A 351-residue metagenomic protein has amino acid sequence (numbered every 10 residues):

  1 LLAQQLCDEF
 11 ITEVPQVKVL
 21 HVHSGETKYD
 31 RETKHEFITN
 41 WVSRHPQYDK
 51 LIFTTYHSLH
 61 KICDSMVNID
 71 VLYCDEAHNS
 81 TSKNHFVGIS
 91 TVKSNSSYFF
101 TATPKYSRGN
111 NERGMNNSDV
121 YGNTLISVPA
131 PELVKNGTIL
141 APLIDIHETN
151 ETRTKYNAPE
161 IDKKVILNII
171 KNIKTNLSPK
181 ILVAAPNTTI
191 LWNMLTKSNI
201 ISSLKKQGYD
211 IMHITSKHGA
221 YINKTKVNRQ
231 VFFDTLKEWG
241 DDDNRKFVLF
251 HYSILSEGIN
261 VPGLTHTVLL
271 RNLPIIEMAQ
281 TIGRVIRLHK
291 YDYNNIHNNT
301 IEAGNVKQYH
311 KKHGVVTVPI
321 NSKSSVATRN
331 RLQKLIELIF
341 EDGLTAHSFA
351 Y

Functional and structural regions predicted by a protein language model:
L1-T12, H21, E26, P186-W192: Conserved Walker A/P-loop ATP-binding site and its immediately adjacent core in helicase/helicase-like ATPase domains
V17-K61: Inter-Walker segment of RecA-like/P-loop motor cores
T39-N40, Y48-G88, H251-S253: Conserved RecA-like ASCE ATPase "motif II neighborhood" in helicase/translocase motors
N79-I139: Post-DEXD/H (motif II) to motif III coupling segment of the RecA-like Helicase ATP-binding lobe
S80, H218-H347: Conserved RecA-like P-loop NTPase helicase motor core
N123-W192, K197: Conserved interdomain linker/interface between the two RecA-like ATPase lobes of SF2 helicase motors
K164-T175, K180, N187, S324-Y351: Long, largely alpha-helical accessory region at the distal end of helicase-like NTP-driven motors
T188-T215: Conserved helicase motor "Helicase C" RecA-like lobe of SF1/SF2 P-loop NTPases
